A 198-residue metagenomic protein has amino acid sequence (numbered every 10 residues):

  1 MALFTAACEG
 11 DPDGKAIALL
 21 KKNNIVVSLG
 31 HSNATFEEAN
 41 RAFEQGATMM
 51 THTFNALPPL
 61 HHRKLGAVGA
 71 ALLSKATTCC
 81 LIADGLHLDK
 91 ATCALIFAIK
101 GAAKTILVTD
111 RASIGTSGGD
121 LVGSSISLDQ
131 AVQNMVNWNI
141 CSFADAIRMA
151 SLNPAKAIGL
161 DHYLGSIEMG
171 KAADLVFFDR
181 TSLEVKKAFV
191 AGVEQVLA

Functional and structural regions predicted by a protein language model:
M1-G115: Active-site core of metal-dependent hydrolases
M49, T53-L57, K156, Y163 (+1 more regions): Glycine-rich, flexible loop/turn motifs
A67-L81, F97-F178: His/Asp/Glu-enriched, well-ordered alpha-helical/loop segment that forms or immediately abuts the divalent-metal
V122, Q195-V196: Short, isolated positions in well-ordered beta-strands
T181-L183: Short, small/polar residue-rich loop motifs at catalytic or cofactor-binding pockets
A188: Short aromatic-centered micro-motifs
